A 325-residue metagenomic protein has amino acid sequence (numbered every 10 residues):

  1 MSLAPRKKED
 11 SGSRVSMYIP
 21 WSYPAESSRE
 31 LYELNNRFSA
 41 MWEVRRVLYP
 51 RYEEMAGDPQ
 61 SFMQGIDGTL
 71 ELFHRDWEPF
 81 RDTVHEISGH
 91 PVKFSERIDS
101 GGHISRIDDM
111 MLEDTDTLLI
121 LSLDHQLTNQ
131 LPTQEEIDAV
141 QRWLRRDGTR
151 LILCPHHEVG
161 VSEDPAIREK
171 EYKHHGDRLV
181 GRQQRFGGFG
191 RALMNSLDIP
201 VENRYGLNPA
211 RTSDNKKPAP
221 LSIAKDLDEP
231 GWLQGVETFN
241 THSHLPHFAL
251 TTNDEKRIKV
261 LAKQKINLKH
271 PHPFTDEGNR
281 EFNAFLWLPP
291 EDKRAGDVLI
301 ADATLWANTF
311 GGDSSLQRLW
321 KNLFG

Functional and structural regions predicted by a protein language model:
M1-G325: Short, surface-exposed patches at the edges or C-terminal ends of soluble domains, predominantly
